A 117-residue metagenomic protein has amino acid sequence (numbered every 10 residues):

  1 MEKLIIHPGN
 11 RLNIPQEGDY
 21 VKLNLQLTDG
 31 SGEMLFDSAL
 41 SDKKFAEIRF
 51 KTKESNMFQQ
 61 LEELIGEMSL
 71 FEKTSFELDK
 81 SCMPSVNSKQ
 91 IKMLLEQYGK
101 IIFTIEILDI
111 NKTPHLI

Functional and structural regions predicted by a protein language model:
E2, K22-N24, S75-E77, I102-T104: Beta-strand secondary-structure signal
K3-K22: Short, glycine/small-residue-enriched coil/turn segments at secondary-structure junctions
I6-P8, S31-I101: A beta-strand/beta-hairpin structural motif
E17-S31, I105: A short beta-strand signature
N24, K51-K53, L108: A structural detector for beta-sheet-dominated domains
L27-T28, S81, L108-K112: Conserved beta-strand elements of beta-rich interaction domains across eukaryotes, especially beta-propellers
F103-I117: Extended, charge-rich, solvent-exposed interface segments
